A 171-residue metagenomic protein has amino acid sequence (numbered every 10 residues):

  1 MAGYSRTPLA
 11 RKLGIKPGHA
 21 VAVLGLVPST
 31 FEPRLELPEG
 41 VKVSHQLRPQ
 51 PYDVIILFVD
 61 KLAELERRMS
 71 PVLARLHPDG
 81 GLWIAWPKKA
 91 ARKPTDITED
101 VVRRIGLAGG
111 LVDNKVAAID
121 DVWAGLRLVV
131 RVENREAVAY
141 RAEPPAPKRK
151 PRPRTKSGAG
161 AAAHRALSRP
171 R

Functional and structural regions predicted by a protein language model:
L9, R131-R171: Flexible, glycine-/basic-rich loop-and-beta segments that form/coincide with the SAM-dependent methyltransferase
L13-V27: Conserved class I S-adenosyl-L-methionine
P28-R34, R92-P94: Short, charged/polar "capping" segments at the starts of alpha-helices and the immediately preceding loops
V41-Y52: Short acidic low-complexity segments
E66-P78: A short glycine-rich, Lys/Arg-flanked "PGG" loop and its adjoining helix->strand segment in the class I
L76-K88: Conserved beta-strand signature within the Rossmann-like core of class I S-adenosyl-L-methionine
W86-A91, D121: Short beta-alpha junction loops
D96-A117: Conserved Class I S-adenosyl-L-methionine
